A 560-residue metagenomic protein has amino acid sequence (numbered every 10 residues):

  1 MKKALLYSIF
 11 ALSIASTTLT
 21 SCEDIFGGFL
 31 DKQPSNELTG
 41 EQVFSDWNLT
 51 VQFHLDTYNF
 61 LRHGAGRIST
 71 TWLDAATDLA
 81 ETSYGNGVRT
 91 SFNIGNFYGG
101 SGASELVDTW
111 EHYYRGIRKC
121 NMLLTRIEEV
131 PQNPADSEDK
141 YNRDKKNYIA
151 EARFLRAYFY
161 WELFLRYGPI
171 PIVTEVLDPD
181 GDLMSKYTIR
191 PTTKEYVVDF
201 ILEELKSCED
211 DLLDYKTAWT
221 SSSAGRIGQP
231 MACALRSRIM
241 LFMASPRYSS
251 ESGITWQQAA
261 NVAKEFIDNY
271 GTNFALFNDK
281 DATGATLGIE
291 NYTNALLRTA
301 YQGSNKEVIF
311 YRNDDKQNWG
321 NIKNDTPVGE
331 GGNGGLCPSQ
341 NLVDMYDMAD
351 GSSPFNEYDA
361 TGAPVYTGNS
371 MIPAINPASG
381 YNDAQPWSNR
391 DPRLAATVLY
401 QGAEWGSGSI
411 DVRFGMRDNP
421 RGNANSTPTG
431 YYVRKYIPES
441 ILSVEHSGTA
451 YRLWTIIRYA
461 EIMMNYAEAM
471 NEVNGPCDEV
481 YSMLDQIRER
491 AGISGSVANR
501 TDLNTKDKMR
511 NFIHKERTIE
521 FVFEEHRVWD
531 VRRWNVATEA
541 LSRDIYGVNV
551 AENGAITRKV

Functional and structural regions predicted by a protein language model:
M1-P34: Bacterial Sec-dependent N-terminal signal peptides
C22-E23, Y58, S83, Y113-G116 (+7 more regions): Long, intrinsically disordered, low-complexity segments
C22-L73, S388: Membrane-proximal, proline-rich intrinsically disordered regions
D46-V51, L55-G64, N86-Y167, Y187-D199 (+10 more regions): Conserved, well-structured interaction surfaces
R156-A157, R236-S237, Y451-S494: Extended amphipathic alpha-helical segments enriched in small hydrophobics
F164-L165, P171, K216, I239-E251 (+1 more regions): Short coil/turn linking the two alpha-helices of tandem helical-hairpin repeats
N305-N419, G475-P476: Glycine-rich, aromatic-lined ligand/substrate-binding cores of catalytic and carbohydrate-binding domains
